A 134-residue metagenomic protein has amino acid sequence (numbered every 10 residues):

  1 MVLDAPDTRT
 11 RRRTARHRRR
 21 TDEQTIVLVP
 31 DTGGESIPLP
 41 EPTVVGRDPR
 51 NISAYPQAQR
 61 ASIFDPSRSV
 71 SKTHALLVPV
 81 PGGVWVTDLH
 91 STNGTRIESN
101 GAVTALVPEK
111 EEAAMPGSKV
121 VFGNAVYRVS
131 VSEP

Functional and structural regions predicted by a protein language model:
M1-R68, R128-P134: Intrinsically disordered, low-complexity acidic Ser/Thr-rich regulatory segments
I26-P30, V86, V120: Generic recognition of long tandem-repeat/solenoid scaffolds
G33-E35, G82-G83, A102, A125: Short acidic/polar mixed-charge low-complexity motifs
P38-L39, P79, F122: Generic beta-strand structural signal
V45, E98-P134: C-terminal boundary/linker segments immediately following FHA domains
V45, H74-L77, G83-V86, N93-I97 (+1 more regions): Short hydrophobic/aromatic patches on the structural cores and recognition surfaces of FHA
S71: DNA-recognition element of transcription regulators
